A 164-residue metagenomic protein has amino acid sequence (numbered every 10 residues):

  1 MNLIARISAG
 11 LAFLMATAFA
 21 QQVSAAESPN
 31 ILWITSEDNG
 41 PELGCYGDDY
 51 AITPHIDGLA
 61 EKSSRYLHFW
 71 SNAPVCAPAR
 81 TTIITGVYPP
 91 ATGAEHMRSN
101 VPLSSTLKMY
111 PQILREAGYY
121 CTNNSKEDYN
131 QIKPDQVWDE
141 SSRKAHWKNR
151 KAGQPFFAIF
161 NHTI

Functional and structural regions predicted by a protein language model:
N2-L3, I7-A9, M15, Q21-I164: Formylglycine-dependent sulfatase
